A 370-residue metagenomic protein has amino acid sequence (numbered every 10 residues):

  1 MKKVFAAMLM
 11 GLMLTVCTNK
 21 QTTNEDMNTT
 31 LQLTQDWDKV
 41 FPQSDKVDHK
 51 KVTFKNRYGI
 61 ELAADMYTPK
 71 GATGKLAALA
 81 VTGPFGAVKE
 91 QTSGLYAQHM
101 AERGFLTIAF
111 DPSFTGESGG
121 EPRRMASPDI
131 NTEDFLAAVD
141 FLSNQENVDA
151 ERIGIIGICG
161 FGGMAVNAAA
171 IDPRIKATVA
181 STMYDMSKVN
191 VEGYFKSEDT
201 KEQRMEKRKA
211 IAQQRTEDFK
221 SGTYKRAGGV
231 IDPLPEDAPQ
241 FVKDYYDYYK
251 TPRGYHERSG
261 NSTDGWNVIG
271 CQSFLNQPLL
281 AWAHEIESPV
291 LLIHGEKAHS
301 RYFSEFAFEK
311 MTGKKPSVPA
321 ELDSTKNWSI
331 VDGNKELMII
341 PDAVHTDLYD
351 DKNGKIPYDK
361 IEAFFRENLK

Functional and structural regions predicted by a protein language model:
T29-G74: N-terminal cap/lid segment of alpha/beta-hydrolase-fold proteins
G74-P84: Short beta-strand element of the alpha/beta-hydrolase
G86-Q98, P112: The serine-hydrolase catalytic nucleophile loop
H99-G119: Conserved alpha/beta-hydrolase
M125-E146: Alpha/beta-hydrolase active-site loop
V166-T251: Alpha/beta-hydrolase-fold enzymes
I286, L292-H294: Short beta-strand/loop motif that positions the catalytic acidic residue of the alpha/beta-hydrolase fold
A343-G354: Catalytic histidine-centered segment of alpha/beta-hydrolase-like enzymes
